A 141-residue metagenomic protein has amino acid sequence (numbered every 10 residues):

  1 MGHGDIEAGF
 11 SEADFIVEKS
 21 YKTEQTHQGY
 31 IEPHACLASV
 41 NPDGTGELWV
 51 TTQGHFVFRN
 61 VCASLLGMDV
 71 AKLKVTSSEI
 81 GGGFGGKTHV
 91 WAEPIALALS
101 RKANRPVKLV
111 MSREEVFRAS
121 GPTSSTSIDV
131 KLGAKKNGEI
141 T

Functional and structural regions predicted by a protein language model:
M1-T141: Structural alpha/beta core scaffold segments of enzyme domains
